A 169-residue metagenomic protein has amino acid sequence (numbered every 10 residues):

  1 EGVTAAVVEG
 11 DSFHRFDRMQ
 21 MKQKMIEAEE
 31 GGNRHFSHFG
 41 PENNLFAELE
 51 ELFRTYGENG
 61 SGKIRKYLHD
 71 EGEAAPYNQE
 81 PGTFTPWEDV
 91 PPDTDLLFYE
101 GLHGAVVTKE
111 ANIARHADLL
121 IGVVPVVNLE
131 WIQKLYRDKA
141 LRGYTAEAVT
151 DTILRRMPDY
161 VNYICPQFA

Functional and structural regions predicted by a protein language model:
E1: Glycine-rich phosphate-binding P-loop
A6-E9, F13-P76: Conserved nucleotide-sensing/catalytic segment adjacent to the nucleotide-binding pocket in NTP-handling enzymes
I26-N33, W131, Y136-A148: A solvent-exposed, charged loop/short amphipathic helix patch at secondary-structure junctions
E48, L52, E130-R137, T152: Alpha-helical scaffold elements adjacent to nucleotide-binding pockets in ATP/GTP-utilizing enzyme cores
Y67-G72, P125-W131, D151: Conserved Switch II/interswitch segment of TRAFAC-class P-loop GTPases
E73-N78, L97-G101, D151-R156: Short, flexible loop segments at the rims of nucleotide/cofactor-binding pockets, characterized by
P81-R142: ATP-dependent NMP and nucleoside kinases share a basic, alpha-helical "lid"
R142-A169: Small-molecule kinase domains that catalyze NTP-dependent phosphoryl transfer to phosphate-bearing small molecules
